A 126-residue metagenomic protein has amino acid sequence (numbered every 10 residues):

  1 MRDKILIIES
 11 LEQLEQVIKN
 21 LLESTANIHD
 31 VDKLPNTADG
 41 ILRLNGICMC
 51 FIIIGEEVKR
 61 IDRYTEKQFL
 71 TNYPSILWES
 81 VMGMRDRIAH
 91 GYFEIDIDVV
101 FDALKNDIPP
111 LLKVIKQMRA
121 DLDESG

Functional and structural regions predicted by a protein language model:
M1-G126: Solvent-exposed interaction patches of small proteins and small membrane subunits
